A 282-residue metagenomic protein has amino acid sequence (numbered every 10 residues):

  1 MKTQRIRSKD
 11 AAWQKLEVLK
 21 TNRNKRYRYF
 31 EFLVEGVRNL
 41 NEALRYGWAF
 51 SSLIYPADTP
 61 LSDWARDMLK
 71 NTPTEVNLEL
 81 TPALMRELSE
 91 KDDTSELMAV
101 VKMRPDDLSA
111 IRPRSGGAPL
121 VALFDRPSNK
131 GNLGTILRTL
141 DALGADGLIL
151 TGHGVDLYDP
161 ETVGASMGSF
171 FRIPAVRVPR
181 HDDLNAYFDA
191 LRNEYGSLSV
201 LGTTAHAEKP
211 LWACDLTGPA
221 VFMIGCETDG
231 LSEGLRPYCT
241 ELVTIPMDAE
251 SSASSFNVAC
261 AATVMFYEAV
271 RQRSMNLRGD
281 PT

Functional and structural regions predicted by a protein language model:
M1-D63, G154-D156: Boundary-proximal intrinsically disordered activation/regulatory segments immediately upstream of a helical core
Q4-R7, V76-T81, P174-L184: Short acidic-hydrophobic, aromatic-tinged amphipathic segments that line or gate anion-handling sites
F30, F124-S128, P246-S254: Short pre-catalytic strand/loop immediately N-terminal to key active-site residues, enriched for Gly-Thr
L69-L97: Glycine/small-residue-rich loop that forms an oxyanion/phosphate-binding "nest" at active or ligand-binding sites
P105-H206: RNA substrate-binding interface of SAM-dependent RNA methyltransferases
T139-L143, L157, T162-F171, E233-T282: Structured adenosyl-cofactor binding patch, chiefly the S-adenosyl-L-methionine
L201-S252: Active-site/ligand-binding-proximal alpha/beta "capping" segment
